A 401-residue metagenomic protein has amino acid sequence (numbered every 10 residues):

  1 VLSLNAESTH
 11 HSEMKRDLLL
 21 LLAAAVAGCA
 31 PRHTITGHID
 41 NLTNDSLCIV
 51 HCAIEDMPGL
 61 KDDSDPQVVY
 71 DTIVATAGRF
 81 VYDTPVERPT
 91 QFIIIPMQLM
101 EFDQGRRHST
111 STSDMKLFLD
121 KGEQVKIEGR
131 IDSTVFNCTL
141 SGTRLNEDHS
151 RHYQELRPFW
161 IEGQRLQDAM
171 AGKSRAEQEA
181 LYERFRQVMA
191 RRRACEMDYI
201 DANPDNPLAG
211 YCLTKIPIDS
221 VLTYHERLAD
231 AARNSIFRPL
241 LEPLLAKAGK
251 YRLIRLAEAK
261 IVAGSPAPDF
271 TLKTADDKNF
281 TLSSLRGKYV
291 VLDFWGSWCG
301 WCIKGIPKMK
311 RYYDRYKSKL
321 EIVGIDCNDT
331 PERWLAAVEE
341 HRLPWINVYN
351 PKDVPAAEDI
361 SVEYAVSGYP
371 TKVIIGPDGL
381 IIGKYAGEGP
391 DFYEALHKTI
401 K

Functional and structural regions predicted by a protein language model:
V1-H38: Bacterial Sec-dependent N-terminal signal peptides
A30-R184: A non-transmembrane, solvent-exposed segment enriched in polar/low-complexity residues
P204-K215: Amphipathic alpha-helical repeat scaffolds of TPR domains
T223-K273, K278, S283-K288, D314 (+2 more regions): N-proximal helix/coil linker or "cap" segments that precede and/or mark the start of modular domains
R286-G287, D293-R311: Conserved redox-active cysteine motifs that mediate thiol-disulfide chemistry, especially di-cysteine Cys-X(1-2)-Cys
Y289-V290, P370: Alpha/beta-hydrolase fold active-site loops
I303-R342, K352-V362, E394-A395: Structural microenvironment flanking redox-active thiols in thiol-disulfide oxidoreductases
L343, K352-T399: Thiol/disulfide oxidoreductase modules built on the thioredoxin-like
